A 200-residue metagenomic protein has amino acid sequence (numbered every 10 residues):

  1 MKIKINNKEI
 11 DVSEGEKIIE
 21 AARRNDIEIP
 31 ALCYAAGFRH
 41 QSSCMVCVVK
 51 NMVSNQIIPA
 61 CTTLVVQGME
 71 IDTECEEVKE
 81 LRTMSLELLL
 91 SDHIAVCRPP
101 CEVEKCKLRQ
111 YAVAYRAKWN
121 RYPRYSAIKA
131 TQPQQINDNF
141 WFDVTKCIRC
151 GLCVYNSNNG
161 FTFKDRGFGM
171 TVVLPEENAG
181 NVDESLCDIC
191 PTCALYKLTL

Functional and structural regions predicted by a protein language model:
M1-N7: Eukaryote-biased recognition of intrinsically disordered, low-complexity regulatory segments
N6, E14, K164-R166: Short glycine-rich loop/turn motifs that provide flexible caps or phosphate-binding loops at active sites
I10-P59, T63-Q67: N-terminal cofactor/phosphate-binding cores enriched in small/glycine residues, especially glycine-rich loops such as
L32-C33, Y122, L200: Residue-level detector of family-conserved "landmark" positions at structurally sensitive sites
S54-D188, T192-K197: Fe-S ferredoxin-like electron-transfer domains and their immediately adjacent linker/connector regions across
